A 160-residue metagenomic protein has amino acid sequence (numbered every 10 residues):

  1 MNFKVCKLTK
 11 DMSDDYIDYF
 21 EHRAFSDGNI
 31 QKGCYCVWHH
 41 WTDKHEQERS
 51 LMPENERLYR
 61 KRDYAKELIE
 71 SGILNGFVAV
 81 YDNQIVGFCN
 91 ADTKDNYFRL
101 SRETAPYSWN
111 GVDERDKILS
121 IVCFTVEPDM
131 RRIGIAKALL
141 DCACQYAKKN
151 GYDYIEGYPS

Functional and structural regions predicted by a protein language model:
M1-Q47: Conserved N-terminal entry element of GNAT/NAT acetyltransferase domains
D15-S26, L139-Y154: C-terminal/domain-terminus segments
Y16, L74-C89: Conserved beta-hairpin
W38-W41, C89-D92, F124, G157-S160: Short loop/turn segments at strand-loop or loop-helix junctions that form parts of catalytic or ligand-binding pockets
E48-L51, N55-F77, D95-L100, S120: A short helix-loop-beta-strand connector motif used in the catalytic cores of GNAT acetyltransferases and, in some
E67, I85-F124: Conserved acyl-donor/pantetheine-binding loop and adjacent beta-alpha core of acyl/acetyltransferases and related
I118-I121, A147-S160: Conserved GNAT acetyl-CoA-binding A-motif
I121-V126, R132-K148: Conserved acetyl-CoA-binding loop-helix of GNAT-fold acetyltransferases
